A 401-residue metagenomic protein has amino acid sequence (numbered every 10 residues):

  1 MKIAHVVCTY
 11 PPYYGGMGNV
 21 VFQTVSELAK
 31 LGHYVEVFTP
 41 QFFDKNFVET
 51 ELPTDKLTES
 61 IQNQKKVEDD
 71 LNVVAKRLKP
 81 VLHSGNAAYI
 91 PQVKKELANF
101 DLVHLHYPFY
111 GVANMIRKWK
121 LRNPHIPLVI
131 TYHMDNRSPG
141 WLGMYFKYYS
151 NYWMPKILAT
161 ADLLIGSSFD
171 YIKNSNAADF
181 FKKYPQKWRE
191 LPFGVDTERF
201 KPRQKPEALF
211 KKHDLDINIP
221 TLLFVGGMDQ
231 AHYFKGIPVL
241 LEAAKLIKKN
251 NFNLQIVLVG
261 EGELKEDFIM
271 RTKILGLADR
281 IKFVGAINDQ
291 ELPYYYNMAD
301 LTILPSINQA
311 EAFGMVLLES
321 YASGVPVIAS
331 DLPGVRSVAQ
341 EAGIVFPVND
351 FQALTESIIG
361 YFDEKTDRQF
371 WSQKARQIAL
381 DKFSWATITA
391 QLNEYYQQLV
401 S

Functional and structural regions predicted by a protein language model:
P127, N136-T160, I172-K173, A177: Nucleotide-sugar donor phosphate/pyrophosphate-binding loop at the beta->alpha transition of glycosyltransferases
P155-P202: A short, active-site helix/loop in glycosyltransferases that binds the activated sugar's phosphate group
L158, A286-I287, Y295-A299: Short alpha-helical donor nucleotide-sugar binding micro-motif in glycosyltransferases
D162, N297-A312, V325: Acidic donor-binding loop of glycosyltransferase active sites
D216-K235, L241-A244: Conserved donor-binding/catalytic core segment of Leloir-type glycosyltransferases
I269-I287: Nucleotide-activated donor-binding/catalytic signature segment of Leloir-type glycosyltransferases, i.e., the conserved
A322, P326-A329: Short hydrophobic beta-strand element within catalytic cores of glycosyltransferases and related nucleotide-activated
I344-Q352, G360-T366: Conserved acidic donor-binding segment of nucleotide-sugar-dependent glycosyltransferases
